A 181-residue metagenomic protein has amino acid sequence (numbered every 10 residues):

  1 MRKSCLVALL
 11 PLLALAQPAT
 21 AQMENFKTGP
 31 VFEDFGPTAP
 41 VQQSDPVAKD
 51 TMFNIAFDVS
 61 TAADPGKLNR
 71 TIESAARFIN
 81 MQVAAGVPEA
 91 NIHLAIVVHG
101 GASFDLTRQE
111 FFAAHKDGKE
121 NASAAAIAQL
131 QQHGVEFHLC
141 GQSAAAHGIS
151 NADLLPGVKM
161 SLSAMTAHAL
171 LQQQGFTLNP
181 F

Functional and structural regions predicted by a protein language model:
M1-V7: Bacterial N-terminal signal peptides that target proteins for export
V7-A16: Bacterial N-terminal signal peptides
Q17-A21: Sec/Tat signal peptide C-region and signal peptidase I cleavage site
E24-G36, T107, F112-A114, K119-F181: A cross-taxonomic marker for long C-terminal extensions/tails that follow the last structured domain
A48-D64, L106-F111: Acidic/histidine-rich, surface-exposed loop or edge segments in extracytoplasmic proteins
T61-T71, E89, K116, E120-S123 (+1 more regions): Solvent-exposed, acidic/flexible segments
L68-V87: Histidine-anchored nucleotide/phosphate-binding helix
P88-L106: Acidic helix-start/capping segments at beta-turn-to-alpha-helix junctions
